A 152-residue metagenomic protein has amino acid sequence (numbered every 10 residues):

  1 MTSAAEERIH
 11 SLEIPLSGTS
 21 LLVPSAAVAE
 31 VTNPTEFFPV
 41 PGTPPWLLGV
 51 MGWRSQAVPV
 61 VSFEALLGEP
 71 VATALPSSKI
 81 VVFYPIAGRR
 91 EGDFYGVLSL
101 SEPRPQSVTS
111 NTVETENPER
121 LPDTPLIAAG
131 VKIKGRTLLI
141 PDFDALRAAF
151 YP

Functional and structural regions predicted by a protein language model:
M1-P152: An acidic, low-aromatic, low-complexity terminal/linker signal
